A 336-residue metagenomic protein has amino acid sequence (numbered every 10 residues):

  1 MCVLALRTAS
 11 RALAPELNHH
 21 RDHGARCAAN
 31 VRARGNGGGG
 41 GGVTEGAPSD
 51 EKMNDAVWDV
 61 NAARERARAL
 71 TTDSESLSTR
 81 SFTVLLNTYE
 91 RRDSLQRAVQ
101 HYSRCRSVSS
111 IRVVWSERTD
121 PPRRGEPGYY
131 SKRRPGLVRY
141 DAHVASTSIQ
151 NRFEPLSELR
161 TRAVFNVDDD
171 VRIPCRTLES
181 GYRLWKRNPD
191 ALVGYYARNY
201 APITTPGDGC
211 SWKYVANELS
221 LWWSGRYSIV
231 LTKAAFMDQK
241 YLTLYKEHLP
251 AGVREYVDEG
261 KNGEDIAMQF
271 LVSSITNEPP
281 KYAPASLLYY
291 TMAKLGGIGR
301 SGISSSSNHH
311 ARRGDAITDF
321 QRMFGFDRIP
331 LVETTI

Functional and structural regions predicted by a protein language model:
M1-S81, I336: Juxtamembrane luminal stem/stalk of type II transmembrane Golgi/ER carbohydrate-processing enzymes
G46-V60, L77-S81, D93-S94, A98 (+1 more regions): C-terminal catalytic/acceptor-binding lobe
N87, S109-D120: Short beta-strand/loop segment that forms part of the nucleotide-sugar
A98-S110: Short, acidic, metal-binding catalytic loop of nucleotide-sugar glycosyltransferases
V144-N151: A short, glycine-/small-residue-rich helix N-cap motif at loop->alpha-helix starts within glycosyltransferase
F153-A163: Active-site nucleotide-sugar/metal-binding loop of Leloir-type enzymes
R162-R172: Short beta-strand-to-loop acidic/aromatic patch adjacent to the donor-nucleotide binding site
R172-Y256: Conserved catalytic core of nucleotide-sugar-dependent glycosyltransferases
